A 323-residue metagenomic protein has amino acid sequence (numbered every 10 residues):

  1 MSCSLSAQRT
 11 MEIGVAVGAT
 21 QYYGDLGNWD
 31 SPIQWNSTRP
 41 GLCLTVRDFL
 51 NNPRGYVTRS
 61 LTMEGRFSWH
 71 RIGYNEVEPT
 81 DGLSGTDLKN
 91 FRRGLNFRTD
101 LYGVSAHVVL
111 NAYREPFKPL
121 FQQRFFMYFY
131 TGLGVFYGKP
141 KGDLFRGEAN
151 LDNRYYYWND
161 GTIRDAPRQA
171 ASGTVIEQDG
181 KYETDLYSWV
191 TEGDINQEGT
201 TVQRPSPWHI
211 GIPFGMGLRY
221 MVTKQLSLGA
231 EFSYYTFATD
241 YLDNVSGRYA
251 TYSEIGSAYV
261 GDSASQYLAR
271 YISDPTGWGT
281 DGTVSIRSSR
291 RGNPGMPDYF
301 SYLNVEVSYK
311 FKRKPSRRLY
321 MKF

Functional and structural regions predicted by a protein language model:
S6-T10, N51-L61, R114-F126, G142 (+2 more regions): Short loop/turn motifs that connect adjacent beta-strands in outer-membrane beta-barrel proteins
A7-N51, P140, P297-N304, S308-K314 (+1 more regions): Short glycine/proline- and aromatic-enriched beta-strand/turn motifs that initiate or cap beta-hairpins
Q8-G14, R39-G41, Y56-E64, L101-S105 (+4 more regions): Outer-membrane beta-barrel architecture
V15-A19, L44-D48, V104-A112, T131-V135 (+3 more regions): Residues on the lipid-exposed face of transmembrane beta-strands in outer-membrane beta-barrel proteins
T20-G24, S68-Y74, G134-P140, Y235-T239 (+1 more regions): Structural signature of outer-membrane beta-barrel domains
D25-S37, I72-Y102, G138-P207, Y241-T251 (+1 more regions): Extracellular/periplasm-exposed beta-strand and loop segments of Gram-negative cell-envelope proteins, dominated by
T99-R146: Internal, conserved structured core segments that host functional sites
T223-F323: Predominantly the C-terminal beta-signal and adjacent terminal strand-loop region of outer-membrane beta-barrel
